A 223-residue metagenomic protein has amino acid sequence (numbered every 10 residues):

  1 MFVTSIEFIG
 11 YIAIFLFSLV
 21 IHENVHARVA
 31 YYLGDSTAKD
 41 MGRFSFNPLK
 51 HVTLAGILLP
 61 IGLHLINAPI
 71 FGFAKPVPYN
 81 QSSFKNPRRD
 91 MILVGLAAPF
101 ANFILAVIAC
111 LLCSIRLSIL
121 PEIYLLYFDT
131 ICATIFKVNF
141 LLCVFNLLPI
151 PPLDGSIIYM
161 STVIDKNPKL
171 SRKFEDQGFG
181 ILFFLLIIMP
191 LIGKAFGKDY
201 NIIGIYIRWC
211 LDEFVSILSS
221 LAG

Functional and structural regions predicted by a protein language model:
M1-G223: Hydrophobic transmembrane alpha-helices and their immediate loop junctions in multi-pass integral membrane proteins
